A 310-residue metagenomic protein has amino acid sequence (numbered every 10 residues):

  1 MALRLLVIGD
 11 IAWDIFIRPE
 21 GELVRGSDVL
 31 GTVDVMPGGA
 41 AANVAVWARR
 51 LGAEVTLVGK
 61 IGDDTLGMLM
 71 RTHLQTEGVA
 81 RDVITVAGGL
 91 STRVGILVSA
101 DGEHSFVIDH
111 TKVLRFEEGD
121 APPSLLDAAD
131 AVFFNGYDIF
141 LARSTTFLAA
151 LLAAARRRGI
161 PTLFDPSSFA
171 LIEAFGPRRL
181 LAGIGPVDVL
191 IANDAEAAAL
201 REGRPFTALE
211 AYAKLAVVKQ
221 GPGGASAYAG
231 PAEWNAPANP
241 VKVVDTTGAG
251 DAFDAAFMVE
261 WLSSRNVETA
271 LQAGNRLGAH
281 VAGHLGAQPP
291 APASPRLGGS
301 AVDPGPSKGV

Functional and structural regions predicted by a protein language model:
M1-I11, T72-V86, V98-N235, V310: Ribokinase/PfkB-type carbohydrate-kinase core domain
M1-K60, T65-L69, Q75-T76, V243-V244 (+1 more regions): Glycine-rich phosphate/adenosyl-contacting loop at the front of the ribokinase-like
M1-L6, V29, A153-A154, E202-V310: Conserved phosphate-binding/catalytic region of the ribokinase-like
A48, L57, L74, V132 (+2 more regions): Hydrophobic packing within well-folded, soluble alpha/beta domains
A48, N193, G250: Short, conserved phosphate/pyrophosphate- and ester-handling motifs at nucleotide-, phospho-/glycolipid
G89-T92: Short acidic/glycine-enriched loop/turn segments that link adjacent beta-strands
